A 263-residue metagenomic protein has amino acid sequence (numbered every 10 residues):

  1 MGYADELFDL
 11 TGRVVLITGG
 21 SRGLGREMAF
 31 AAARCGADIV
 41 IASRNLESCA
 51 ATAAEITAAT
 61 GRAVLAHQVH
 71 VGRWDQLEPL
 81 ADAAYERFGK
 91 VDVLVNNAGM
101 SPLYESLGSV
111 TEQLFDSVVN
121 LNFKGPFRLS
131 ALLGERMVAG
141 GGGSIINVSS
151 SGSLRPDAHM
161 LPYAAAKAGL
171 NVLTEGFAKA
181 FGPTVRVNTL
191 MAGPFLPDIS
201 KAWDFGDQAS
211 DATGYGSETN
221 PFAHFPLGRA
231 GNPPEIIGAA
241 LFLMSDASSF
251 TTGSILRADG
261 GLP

Functional and structural regions predicted by a protein language model:
G2, F88, F127-S130, R229-A258: C-terminal substrate-recognition "lid" of short-chain dehydrogenase/reductases
S21-G23: Conserved glycine-rich cofactor-binding loop
L46-S48, Q68-P79, E112: The beta1-alpha1 cofactor-binding region of Rossmann-like NAD(H)/NADP(H)-dependent oxidoreductases
E105-L107, T111-V119, P221: Substrate-binding pocket helix/loop in short-chain dehydrogenase/reductase
S130, A166, T174: Active-site helix of classical SDR
E135, A178-P183, S249: Alpha-helical segment proximal to the catalytic Tyr-Lys
S150: Residue(s) in the substrate-gating loop at a strand-loop-helix junction that position the organic substrate next
